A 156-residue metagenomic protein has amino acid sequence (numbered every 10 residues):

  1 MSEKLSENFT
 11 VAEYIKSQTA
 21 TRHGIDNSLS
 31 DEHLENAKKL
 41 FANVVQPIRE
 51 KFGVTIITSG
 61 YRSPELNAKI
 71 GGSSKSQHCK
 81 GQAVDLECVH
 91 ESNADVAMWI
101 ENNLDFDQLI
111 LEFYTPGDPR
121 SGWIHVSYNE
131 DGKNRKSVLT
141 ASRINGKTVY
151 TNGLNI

Functional and structural regions predicted by a protein language model:
M1-R49, S142-I156: Extracytoplasmic cell-surface/polysaccharide-interacting catalytic and binding patches
L5, I57, L66, K75 (+1 more regions): Glycine-rich, flexible loop/turn motifs
V45-G71: Extended, low-complexity, intrinsically disordered C-terminal regulatory tails of eukaryotic serine/threonine kinases
I56-T58, A83-E87, H125-S127: Structural recognition of the beta-strand scaffold that forms the well-ordered cores of secreted hydrolase catalytic
K69-K80, Y114-G117: Short, flexible, solvent-exposed loop/turn segments with mixed acidic/basic and small polar residues
K75-A94: Acidic, His- and aromatic-enriched active-site or binding-groove loops in soluble protein domains that engage sugars
C88-I156: Catalytic cores and adjacent binding grooves of peptidoglycan-active enzymes
